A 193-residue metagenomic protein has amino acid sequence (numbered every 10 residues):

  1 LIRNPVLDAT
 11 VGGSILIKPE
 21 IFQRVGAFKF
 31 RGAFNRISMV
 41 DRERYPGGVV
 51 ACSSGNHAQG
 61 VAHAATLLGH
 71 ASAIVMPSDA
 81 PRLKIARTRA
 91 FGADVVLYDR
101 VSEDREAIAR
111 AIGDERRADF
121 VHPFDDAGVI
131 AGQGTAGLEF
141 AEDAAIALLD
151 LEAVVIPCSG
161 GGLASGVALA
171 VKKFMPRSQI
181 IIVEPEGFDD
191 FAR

Functional and structural regions predicted by a protein language model:
L1-R193: PLP-dependent amino-acid enzyme catalytic core
